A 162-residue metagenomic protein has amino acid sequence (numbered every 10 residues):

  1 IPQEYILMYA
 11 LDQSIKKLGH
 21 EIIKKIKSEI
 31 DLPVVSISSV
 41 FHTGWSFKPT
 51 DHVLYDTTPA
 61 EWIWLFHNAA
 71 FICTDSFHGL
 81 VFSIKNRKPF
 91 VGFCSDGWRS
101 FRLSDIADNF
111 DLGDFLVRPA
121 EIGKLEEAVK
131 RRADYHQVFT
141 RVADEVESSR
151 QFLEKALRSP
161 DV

Functional and structural regions predicted by a protein language model:
I1-V162: Active-site anion-handling motifs in enzyme catalytic cores
